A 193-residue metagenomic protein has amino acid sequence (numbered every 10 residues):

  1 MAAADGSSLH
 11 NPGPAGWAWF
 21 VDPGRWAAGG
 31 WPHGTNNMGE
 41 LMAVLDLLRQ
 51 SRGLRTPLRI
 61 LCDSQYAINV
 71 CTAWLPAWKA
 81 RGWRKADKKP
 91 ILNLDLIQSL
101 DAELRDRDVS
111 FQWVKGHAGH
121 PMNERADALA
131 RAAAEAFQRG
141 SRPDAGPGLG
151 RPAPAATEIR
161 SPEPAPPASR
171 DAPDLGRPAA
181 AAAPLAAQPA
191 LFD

Functional and structural regions predicted by a protein language model:
M1-M42, L48-R52, T56, A183-D193: RNase H-like nuclease fold core
A2-G13, L45-R125, L149: RNase H catalytic domain
W26-G29, L45, W83-D87, E135-G140: Glycine-rich loops and low-complexity Gly/Arg-rich segments that provide flexible linkers or classic glycine-based
G39, A43, L47, A126-A133: Stable alpha-helical structural segments in soluble proteins, enriched in small hydrophobic residues
E103, G116, L129-R131, A145-G146 (+1 more regions): C-terminal nuclease/phosphodiesterase catalytic domains that cleave nucleic-acid phosphodiester bonds
R131-G150: Acidic, His- and aromatic-enriched active-site or binding-groove loops in soluble protein domains that engage sugars
D144-D193: Long, low-complexity intrinsically disordered regions
